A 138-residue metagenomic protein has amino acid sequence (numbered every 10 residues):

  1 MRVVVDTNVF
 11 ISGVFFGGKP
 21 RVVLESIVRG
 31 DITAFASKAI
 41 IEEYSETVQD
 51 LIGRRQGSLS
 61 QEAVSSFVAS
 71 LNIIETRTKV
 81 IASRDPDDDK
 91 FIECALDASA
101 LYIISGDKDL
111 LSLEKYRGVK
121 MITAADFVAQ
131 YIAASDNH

Functional and structural regions predicted by a protein language model:
M1-G18: Metal-dependent nucleic-acid phosphoesterase active-site entry motif
V5, P20-L51: PIN/NYN-family metal-dependent endoribonuclease catalytic core
D6-T7, A36-S37, G106-D107, T123-A124: A secondary-structure boundary/capping signal
G18, F35, S58, E62 (+1 more regions): Residues at secondary-structure transition points
D31-A34, S99-L101, V119: Short active-site oxyanion
G53-G57: Membrane interface segments of multi-pass transport proteins and intramembrane proteases
A69-Y102, K108: Active-site neighborhoods of divalent-metal-dependent phosphate/nucleic-acid chemistry enzymes
K108-H138: Acidic, PIN/NYN-like endoribonuclease modules and their adjacent C-terminal/linker elements
